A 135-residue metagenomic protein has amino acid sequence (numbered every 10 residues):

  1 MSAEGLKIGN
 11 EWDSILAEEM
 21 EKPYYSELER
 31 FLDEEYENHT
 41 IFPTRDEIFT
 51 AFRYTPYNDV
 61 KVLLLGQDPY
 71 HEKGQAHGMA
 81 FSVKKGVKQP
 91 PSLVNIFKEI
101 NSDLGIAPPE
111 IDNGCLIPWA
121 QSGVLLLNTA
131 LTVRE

Functional and structural regions predicted by a protein language model:
S2, L6, Q67-Y70: Membrane-targeting and insertion segments and their boundary/processing signals
A3-L16: Generic N-terminal amphipathic, Lys/Arg-enriched alpha-helix
S14, E18-E135: A polyanion-binding, active-site-adjacent surface
